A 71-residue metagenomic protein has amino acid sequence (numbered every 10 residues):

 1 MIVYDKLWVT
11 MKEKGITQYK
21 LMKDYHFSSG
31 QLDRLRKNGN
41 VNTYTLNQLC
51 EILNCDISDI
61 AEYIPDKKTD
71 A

Functional and structural regions predicted by a protein language model:
M1-T17: A short, Lys/Arg-rich alpha-helix, primarily the initiator
W8, Y19, D33, N47 (+1 more regions): Residues within the helices of the helix-turn-helix
V9, A61-A71: Short, charged recognition helix plus adjacent turn of helix-turn-helix-like nucleic-acid-binding domains
M11, M22, C50: The alpha-helix within a helix-turn-helix
K12, H26, K37, P65: Residue-level detection of the helix-turn-helix DNA-binding "recognition helix"
G15-D33: Short alpha-helical DNA-recognition segment
N38-E51: Short, basic-rich loop-to-helix N-cap that marks the start of a DNA-contacting helix
